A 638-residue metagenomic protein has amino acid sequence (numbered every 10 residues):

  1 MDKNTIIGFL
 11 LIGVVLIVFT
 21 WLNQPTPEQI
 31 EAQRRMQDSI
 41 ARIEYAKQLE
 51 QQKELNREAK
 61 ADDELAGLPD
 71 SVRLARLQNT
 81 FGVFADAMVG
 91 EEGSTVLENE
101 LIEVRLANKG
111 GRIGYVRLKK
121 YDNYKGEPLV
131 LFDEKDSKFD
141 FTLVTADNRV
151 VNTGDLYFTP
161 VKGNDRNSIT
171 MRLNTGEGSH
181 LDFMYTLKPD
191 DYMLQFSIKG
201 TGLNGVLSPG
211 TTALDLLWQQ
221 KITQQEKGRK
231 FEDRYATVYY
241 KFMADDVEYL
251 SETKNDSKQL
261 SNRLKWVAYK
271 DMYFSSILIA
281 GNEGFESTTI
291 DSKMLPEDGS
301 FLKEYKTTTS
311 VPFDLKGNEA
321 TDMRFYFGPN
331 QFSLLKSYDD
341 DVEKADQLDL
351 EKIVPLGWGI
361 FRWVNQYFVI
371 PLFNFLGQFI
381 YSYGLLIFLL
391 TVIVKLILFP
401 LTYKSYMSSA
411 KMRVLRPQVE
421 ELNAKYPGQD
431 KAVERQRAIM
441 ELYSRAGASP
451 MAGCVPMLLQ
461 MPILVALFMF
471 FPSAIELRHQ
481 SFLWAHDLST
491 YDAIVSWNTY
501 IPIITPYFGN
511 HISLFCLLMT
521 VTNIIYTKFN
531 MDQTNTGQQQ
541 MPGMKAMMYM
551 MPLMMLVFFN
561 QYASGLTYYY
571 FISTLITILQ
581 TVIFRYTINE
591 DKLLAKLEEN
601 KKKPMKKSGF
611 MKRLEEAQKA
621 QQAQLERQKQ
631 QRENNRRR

Functional and structural regions predicted by a protein language model:
M1-E64, L106, P189, F196-G202 (+5 more regions): Helix-loop-helix
T20-I102, N108-K109, L118, Y124-L129: Extracytoplasmic entry segments of secretory-pathway proteins
S71, Q78, D86-L350: Soluble non-transmembrane domains of integral membrane proteins
